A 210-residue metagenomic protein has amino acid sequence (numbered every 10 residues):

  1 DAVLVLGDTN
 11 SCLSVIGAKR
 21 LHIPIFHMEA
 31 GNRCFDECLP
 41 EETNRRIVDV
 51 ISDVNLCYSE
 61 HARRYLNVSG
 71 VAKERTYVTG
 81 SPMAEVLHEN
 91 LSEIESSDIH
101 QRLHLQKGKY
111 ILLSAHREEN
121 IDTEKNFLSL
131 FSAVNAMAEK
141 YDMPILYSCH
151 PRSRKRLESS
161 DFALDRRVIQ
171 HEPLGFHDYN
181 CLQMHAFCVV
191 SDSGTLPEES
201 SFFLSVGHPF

Functional and structural regions predicted by a protein language model:
D1-V71: Active-site and donor-binding regions of nucleotide-sugar-utilizing enzymes
A2-L6, C12-I16, H27-M28, N55 (+1 more regions): A donor-sugar binding/catalytic signature common to diverse glycosyltransferases and related nucleotide-sugar
G7-D8, S59-H61, G80, H150-P151 (+1 more regions): Helix N-cap/beta->alpha junction signal
I25-G31, G80, L113-R117, S148 (+1 more regions): Short beta-strands and strand-loop turn motifs
V48-N126: A nucleotide-sugar donor-handling region in carbohydrate enzymes
I94-H185: Donor-nucleotide binding loops and adjacent catalytic segments primarily of GT-B fold Leloir glycosyltransferases
